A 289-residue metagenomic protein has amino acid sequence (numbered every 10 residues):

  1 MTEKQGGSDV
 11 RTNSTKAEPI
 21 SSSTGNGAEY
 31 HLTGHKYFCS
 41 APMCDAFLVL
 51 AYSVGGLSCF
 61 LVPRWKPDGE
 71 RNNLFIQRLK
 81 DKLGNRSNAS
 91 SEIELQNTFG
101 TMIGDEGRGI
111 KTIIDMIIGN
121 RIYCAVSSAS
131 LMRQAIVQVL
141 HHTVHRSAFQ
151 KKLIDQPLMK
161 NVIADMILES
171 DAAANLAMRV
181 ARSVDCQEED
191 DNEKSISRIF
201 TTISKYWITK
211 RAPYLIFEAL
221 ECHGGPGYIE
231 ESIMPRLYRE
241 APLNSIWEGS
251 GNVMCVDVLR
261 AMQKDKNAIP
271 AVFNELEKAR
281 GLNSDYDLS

Functional and structural regions predicted by a protein language model:
M1-S21, E29-H31, K160-E221: Gly/Pro-rich turn-and-neighbor structural signature
Q5-S8, F38-S40, K82-A89: Short Gly/Pro-enriched turn/cap motifs at secondary-structure boundaries
G7, G100-D105, G119, Q138-F149 (+3 more regions): Conserved helix-loop functional segments at active or binding sites
G27-N73: A short core secondary-structure module
Y30-T33, N73-R78, G109-A125, V144-D165 (+2 more regions): Glycine- and acidic
H31, S195-L276: Alpha-helix capping/hinge segments and adjacent helical runs
D68-N73, Q77, A89-N120, V137-D155 (+2 more regions): A glycine-rich, basic-preceded beta-loop-alpha segment at the flavin cofactor/substrate interface of flavin-utilizing
R121-Q187, K266-S289: Extended amphipathic alpha-helical segments enriched in small hydrophobics
